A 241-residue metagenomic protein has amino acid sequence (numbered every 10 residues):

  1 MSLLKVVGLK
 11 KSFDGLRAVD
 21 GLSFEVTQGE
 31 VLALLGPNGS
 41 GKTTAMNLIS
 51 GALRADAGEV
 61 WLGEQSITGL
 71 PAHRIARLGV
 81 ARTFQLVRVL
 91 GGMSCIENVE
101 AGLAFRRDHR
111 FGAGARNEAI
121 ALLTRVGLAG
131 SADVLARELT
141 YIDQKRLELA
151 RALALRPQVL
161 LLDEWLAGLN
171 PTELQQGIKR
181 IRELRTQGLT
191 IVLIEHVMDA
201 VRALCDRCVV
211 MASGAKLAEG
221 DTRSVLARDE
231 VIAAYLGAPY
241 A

Functional and structural regions predicted by a protein language model:
S2-A241: Glycine-rich phosphate-binding loops of nucleotide-dependent enzymes
